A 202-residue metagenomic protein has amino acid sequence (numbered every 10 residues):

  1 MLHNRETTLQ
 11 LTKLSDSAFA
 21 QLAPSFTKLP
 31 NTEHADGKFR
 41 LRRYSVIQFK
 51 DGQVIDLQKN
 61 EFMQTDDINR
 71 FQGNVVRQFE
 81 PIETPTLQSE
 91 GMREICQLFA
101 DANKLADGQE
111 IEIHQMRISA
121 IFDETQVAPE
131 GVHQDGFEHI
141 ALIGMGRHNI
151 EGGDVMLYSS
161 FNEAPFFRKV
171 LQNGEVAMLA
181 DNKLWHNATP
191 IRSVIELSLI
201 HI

Functional and structural regions predicted by a protein language model:
M1-H114, I121-E124, S160-V170, T189-P190 (+1 more regions): Fe(II)/2-oxoglutarate oxygenase catalytic core
F39, L105, H133, R147-N149 (+1 more regions): A generic structural signal for short, solvent-exposed coil/turn residues that cap or connect secondary-structure
V46, I140-L142, V176-M178: Conserved hydrophobic/aromatic beta-strand scaffold that supports enzyme active sites
Q109-H114, S119-Q172: Catalytic core of non-heme Fe(II) oxygenases with the double-stranded beta-helix
H148-E151, V176-A180, I191-V194: Low-complexity, flexible helical/coil segments
V155, A188-T189: Short amphipathic alpha-helical leader/targeting segments
V170-W185: Conserved metal-binding segment of the jelly-roll/cupin
I200-I202: Conserved small/polar residues in nucleotide/adenosyl-binding loops
